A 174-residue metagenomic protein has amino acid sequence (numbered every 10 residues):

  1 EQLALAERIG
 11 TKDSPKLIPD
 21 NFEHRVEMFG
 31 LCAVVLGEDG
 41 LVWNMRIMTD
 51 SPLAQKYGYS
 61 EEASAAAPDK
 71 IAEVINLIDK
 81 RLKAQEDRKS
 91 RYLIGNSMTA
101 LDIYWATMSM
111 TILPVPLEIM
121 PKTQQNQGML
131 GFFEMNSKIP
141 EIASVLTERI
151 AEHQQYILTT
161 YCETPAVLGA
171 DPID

Functional and structural regions predicted by a protein language model:
E1-Y59, P165, D174: GST-like domain detector, emphasizing the conserved glutathione-binding G-site in the N-terminal thioredoxin-like
L3-E7, F29-C32, A72-I75, D79 (+3 more regions): Non-transmembrane alpha-helical segments in soluble domains of secreted/periplasmic/extracellular proteins
L17-V26, D87-L101: All-alpha amphipathic helical-bundle segments outside canonical DNA-binding/catalytic cores that form hydrophobic
E38-V42, M110-T123: Short, solvent-exposed beta-strand-terminating loops
Y59-N96: A mid-sequence, solvent-exposed acidic-amphipathic segment
L93-L117: GST superfamily/GST-like fold recognition
L117-I119, T123-D174: Long, positively charged, glycine-interspersed low-complexity recognition regions
